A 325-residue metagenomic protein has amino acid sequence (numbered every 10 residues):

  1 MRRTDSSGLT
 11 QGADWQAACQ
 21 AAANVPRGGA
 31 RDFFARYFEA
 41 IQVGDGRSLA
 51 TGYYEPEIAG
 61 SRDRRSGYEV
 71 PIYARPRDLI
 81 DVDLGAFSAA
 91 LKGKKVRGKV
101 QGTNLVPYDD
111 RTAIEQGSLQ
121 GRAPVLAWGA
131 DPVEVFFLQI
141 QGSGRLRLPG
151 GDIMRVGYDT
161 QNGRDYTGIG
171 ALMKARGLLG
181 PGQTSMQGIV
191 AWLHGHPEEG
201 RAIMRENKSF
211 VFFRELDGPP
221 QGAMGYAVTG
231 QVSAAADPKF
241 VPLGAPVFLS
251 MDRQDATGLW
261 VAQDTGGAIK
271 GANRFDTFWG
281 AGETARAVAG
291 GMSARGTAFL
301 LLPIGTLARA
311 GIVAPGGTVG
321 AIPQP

Functional and structural regions predicted by a protein language model:
M1-L216, M224-Y226: Secretory/export targeting leaders with adjacent low-complexity proregions
R2, G8, E215-P325: C-terminal soluble interaction/assembly domains
